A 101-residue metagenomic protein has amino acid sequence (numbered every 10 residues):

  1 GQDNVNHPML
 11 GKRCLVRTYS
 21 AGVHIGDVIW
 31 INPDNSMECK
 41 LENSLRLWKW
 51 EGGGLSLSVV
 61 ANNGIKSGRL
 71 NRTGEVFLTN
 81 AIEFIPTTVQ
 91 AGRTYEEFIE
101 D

Functional and structural regions predicted by a protein language model:
Q2-D101: Conserved RNA-binding domains used in RNP assembly and mRNA/RNA metabolism
